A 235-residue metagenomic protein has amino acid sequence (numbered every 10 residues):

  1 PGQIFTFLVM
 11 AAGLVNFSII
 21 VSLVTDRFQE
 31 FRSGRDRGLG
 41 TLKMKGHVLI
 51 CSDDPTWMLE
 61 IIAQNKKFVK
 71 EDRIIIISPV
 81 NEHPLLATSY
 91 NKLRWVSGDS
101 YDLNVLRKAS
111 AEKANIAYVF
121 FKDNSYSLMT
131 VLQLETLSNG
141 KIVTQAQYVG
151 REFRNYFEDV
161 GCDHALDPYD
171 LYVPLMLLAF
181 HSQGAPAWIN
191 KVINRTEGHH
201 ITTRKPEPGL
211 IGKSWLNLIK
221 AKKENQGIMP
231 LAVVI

Functional and structural regions predicted by a protein language model:
P1-I235: Cytosolic regulatory regions of ion transport systems
